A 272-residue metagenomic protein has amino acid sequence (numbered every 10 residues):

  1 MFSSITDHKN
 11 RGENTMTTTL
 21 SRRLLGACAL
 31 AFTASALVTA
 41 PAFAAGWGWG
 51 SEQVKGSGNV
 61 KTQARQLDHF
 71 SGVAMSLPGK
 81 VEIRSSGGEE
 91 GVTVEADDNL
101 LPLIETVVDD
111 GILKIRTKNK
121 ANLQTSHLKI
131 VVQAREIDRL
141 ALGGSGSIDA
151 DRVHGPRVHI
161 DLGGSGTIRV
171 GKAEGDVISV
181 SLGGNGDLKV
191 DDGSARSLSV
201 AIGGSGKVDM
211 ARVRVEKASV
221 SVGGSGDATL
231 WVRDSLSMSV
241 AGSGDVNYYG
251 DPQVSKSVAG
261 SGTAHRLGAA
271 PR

Functional and structural regions predicted by a protein language model:
M1-R272: Intrinsically disordered, low-complexity terminal regions
